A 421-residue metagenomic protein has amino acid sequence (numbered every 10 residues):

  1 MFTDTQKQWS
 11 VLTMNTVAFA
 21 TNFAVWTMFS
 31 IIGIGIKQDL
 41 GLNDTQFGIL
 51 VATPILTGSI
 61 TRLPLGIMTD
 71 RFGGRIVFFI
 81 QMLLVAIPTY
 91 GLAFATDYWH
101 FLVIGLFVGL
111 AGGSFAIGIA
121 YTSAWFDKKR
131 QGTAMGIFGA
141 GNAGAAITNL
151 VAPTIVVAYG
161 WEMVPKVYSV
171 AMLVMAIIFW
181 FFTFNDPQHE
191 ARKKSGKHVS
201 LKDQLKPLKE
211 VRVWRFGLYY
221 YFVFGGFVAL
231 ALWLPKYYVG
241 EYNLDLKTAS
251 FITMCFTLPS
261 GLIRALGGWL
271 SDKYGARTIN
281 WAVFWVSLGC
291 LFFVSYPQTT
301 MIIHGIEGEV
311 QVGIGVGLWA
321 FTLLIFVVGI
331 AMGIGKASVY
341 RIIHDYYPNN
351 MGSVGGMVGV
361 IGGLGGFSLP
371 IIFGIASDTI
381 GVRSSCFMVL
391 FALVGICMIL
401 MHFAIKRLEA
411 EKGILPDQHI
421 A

Functional and structural regions predicted by a protein language model:
S10-D44, L230-P235, L369: Extracytoplasmic
F29-S30, V211-L262, K336: Extracytoplasmic gate region of multi-pass secondary transporters
I60-W99: Conserved MFS/SLC helix-loop-helix module at the cytosolic interface between two early adjacent transmembrane helices
I104-G141: Cytoplasmic helix-loop-helix junction between adjacent transmembrane helices in 12-TM secondary transporters
I137-P187: Helix-loop-helix hairpin linking two adjacent transmembrane segments in secondary transporters
V164-F181, S385-F403: Symmetry-related core transmembrane helices of the 12-TM Major Facilitator Superfamily/SLC fold
F181-L205, E411-H419: Flexible cytoplasmic inter-helical loops of multi-pass small-molecule transporters
R277-V339: C-terminal transmembrane helical hairpin of 12-TM major facilitator-type secondary transporters
